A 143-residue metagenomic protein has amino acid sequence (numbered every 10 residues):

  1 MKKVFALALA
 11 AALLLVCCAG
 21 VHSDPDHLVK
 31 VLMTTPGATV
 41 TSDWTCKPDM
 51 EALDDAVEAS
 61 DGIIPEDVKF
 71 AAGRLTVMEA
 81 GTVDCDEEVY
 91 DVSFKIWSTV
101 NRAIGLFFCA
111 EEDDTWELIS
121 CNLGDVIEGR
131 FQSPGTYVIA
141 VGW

Functional and structural regions predicted by a protein language model:
M1-V4, A8: Positively charged n-region of N-terminal signal peptides that target proteins for export
A8-V16: Bacterial N-terminal signal peptides
L15-V29: Sec-dependent signal peptide cleavage junction
V29-D61: Predominantly extracellular/luminal regions of secreted and cell-surface proteins, especially disulfide-bonded
I63-A110: Proteolytic processing hotspots in large secreted/extracellular or virion-associated proteins and select intracellular
T76-M78, E112-C121: Surface-exposed loop/edge segments in extracytoplasmic proteins
A110-D113, W143: Solvent-exposed strand-loop boundary residues in beta-sheet-rich modules
I127-W143: C-terminal beta-strand-rich structural cap/linker in extracellular carbohydrate-active enzymes
